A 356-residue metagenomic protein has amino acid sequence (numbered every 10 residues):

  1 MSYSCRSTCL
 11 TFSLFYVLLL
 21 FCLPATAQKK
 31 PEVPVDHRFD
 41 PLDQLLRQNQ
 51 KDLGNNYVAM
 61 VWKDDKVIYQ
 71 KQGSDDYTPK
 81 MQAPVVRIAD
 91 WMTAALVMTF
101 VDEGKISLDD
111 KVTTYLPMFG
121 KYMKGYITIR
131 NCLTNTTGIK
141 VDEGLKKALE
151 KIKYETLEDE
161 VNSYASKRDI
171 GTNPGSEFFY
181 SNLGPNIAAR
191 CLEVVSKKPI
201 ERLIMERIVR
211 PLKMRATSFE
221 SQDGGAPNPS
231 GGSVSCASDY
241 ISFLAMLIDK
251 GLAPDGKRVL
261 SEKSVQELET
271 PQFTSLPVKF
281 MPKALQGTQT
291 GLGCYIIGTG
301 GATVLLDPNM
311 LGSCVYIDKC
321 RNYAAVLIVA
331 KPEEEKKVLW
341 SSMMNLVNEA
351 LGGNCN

Functional and structural regions predicted by a protein language model:
M1-L14: Bacterial N-terminal signal peptides that target proteins for export
F12-C22: Bacterial N-terminal signal peptides
L23-A27: Sec/Tat signal peptide C-region and signal peptidase I cleavage site
Q28-Q72, E193-K198, R202, E206 (+2 more regions): Catalytic loop of the DD-peptidase/beta-lactamase superfamily, centered on the K-T-G motif and neighboring
L46, A59, D65, Q82-D109 (+3 more regions): Active-site SXXK
V58-M60, Y69, V86, M92 (+5 more regions): Structural recognition of the beta-strand scaffold that forms the well-ordered cores of secreted hydrolase catalytic
K71, E143-S238: Catalytic-site signature segments of enzymes, centered on catalytic residues
P84-I88, D102-G144, V194-S230: Active-site helix/loop module of the DD-peptidase/beta-lactamase fold, centered on the serine-lysine SxxK catalytic
